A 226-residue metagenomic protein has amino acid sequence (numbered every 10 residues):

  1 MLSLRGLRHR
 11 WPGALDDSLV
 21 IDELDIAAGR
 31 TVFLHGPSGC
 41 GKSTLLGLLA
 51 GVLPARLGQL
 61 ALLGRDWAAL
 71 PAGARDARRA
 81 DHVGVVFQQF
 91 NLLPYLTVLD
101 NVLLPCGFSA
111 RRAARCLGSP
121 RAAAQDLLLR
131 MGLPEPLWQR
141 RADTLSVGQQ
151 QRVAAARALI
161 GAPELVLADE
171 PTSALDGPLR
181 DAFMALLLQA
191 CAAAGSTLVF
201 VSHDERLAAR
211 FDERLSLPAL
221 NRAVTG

Functional and structural regions predicted by a protein language model:
A50: Helix-to-loop junction immediately C-terminal to a conserved catalytic motif
D66, C116-P136: Conserved ABC ATPase "signature" region
W67-G84: ABC ATPase NBD coupling module
R141-L145, Q149: Conserved ABC ATPase signature
A155: Hydrophobic anchor residue at the start of the ABC signature
A162: Conserved catalytic motifs of ABC-family nucleotide-binding domains
V166-D169: Catalytic Walker B motif of ABC-type/P-loop ATPase nucleotide-binding domains
